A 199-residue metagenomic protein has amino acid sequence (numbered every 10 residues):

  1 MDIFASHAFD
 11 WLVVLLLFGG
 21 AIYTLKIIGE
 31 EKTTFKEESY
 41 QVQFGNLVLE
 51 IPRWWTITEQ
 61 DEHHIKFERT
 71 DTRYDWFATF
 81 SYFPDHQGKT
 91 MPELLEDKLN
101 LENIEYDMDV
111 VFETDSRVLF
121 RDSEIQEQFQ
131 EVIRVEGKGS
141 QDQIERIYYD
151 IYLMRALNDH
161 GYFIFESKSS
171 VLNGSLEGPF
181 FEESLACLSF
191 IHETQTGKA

Functional and structural regions predicted by a protein language model:
M1-K32: N-terminal signal-anchor transmembrane alpha helix of single-pass membrane proteins, serving as the membrane-anchoring
D2, T58-I164, N173, G197: Conserved polar/disulfide-associated segments of primarily extracytoplasmic proteins
A21-Q41, K168, T194, K198: Short, compositionally biased strand/turn segments that nucleate or flank brief secondary-structure elements
T33-H64: N-terminal "mature-domain start" segment
E50, L94-D97, E183, C187: Long, highly charged amphipathic alpha-helices
W55, D159-A199: Surface-exposed amphipathic alpha-helical segments
